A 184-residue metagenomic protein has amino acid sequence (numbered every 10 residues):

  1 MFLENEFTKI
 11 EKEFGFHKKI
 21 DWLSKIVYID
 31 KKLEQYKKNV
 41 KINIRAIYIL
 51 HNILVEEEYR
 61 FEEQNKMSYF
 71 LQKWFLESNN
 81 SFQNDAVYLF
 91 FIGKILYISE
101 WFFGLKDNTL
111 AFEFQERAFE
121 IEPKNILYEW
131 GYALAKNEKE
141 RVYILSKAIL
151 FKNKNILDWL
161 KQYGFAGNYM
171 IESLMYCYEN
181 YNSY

Functional and structural regions predicted by a protein language model:
M1-K12, Q35-E58, Q83-E100, P123-E138 (+1 more regions): Amphipathic alpha-helical repeat scaffolds of TPR domains
H17-K18: Start-of-domain marker
L23-K32, R60-S81, L105-A118, R141-L157: Alpha-helical repeat scaffolds
N182-Y184: Short acidic DE-rich linear segments
